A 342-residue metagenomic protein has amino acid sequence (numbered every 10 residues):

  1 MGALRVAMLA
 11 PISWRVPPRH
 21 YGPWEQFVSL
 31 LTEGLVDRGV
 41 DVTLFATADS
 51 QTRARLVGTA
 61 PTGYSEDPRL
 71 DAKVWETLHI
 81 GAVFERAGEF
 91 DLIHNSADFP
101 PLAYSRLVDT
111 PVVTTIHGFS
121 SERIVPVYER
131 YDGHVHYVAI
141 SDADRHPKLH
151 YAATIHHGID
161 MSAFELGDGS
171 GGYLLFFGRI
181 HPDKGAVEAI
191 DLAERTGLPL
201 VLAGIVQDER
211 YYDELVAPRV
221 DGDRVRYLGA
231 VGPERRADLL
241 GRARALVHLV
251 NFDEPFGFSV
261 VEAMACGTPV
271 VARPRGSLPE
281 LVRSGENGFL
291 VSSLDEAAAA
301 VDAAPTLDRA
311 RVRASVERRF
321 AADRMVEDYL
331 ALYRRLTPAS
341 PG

Functional and structural regions predicted by a protein language model:
M1-G342: Catalytic cores of nucleotide-sugar-dependent glycosyltransferases that transfer UDP/GDP/TDP-activated
